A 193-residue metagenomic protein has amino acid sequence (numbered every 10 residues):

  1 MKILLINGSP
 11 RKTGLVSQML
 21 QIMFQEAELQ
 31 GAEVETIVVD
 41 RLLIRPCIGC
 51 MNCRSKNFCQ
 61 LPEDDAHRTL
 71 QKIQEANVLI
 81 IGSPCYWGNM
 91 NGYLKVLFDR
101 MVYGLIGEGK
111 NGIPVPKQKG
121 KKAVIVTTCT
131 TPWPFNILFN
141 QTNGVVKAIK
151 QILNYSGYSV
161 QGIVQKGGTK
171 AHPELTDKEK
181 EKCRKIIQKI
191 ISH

Functional and structural regions predicted by a protein language model:
M1, F135, F139, N143-H193: Glycine-rich phosphate/pyrophosphate-binding loop and the adjoining helix
M1-A32, C129-P132, G167: N-terminal beta1-alpha1 ligand-phosphate binding loop
L4-I6, E35-I37, V124-T127, Q161-V164: Hydrophobic/aromatic beta-strand patches that form the interior of the parallel beta-sheet core in alpha/beta enzyme
Q18-Q21, G49-N52, L94-L97, L138-Q141 (+1 more regions): Short, glycine/charged-enriched secondary-structure capping and boundary segments
E33-L43, G167: A short beta-strand-loop structural module common to alpha/beta enzyme folds
L43-T69: Cysteine-cluster motifs in flexible loop/terminal segments that predominantly coordinate metals
L61-A148: Helix-loop-strand module that forms the ligand-binding subsite of alpha/beta enzymes
